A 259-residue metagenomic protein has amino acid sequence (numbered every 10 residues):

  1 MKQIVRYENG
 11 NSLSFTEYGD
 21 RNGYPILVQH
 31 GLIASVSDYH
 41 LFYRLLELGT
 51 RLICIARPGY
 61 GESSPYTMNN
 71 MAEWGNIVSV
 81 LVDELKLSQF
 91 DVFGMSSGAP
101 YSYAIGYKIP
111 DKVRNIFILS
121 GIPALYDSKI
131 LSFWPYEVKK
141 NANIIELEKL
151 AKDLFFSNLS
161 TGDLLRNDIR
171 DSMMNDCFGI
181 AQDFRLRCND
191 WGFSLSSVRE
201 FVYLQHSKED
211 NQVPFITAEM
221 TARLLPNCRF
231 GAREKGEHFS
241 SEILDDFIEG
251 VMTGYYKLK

Functional and structural regions predicted by a protein language model:
N11-E62: Conserved HGGG/HGGXW glycine-rich cap/lid loop of the alpha/beta-hydrolase fold
E73-D91: Conserved acidic catalytic loop of the alpha/beta-hydrolase fold
A99-P110, I116: Short glycine-enriched nucleophile-adjacent loop and the immediately C-terminal alpha-helix near the catalytic center
Y103, I116-I144: Flexible "cap/lid" loop of the alpha/beta hydrolase fold
V138, A142-S194: Alpha/beta-hydrolase
V198, L204-H206, D210: Short beta-strand/loop motif that positions the catalytic acidic residue of the alpha/beta-hydrolase fold
N211-T217: Conserved alpha/beta-hydrolase "acid-adjacent" motif
N227-K259: Catalytic active-site module of serine/aspartate enzymes centered on a nucleophile-bearing elbow/loop
